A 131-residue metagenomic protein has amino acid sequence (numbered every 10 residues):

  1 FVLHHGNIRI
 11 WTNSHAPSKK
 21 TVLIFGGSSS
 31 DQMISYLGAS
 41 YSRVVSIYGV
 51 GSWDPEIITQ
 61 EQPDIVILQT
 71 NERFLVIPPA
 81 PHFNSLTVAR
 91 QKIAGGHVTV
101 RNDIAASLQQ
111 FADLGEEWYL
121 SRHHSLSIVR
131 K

Functional and structural regions predicted by a protein language model:
F1-K131: Extracellular glycan-modifying ectodomains
